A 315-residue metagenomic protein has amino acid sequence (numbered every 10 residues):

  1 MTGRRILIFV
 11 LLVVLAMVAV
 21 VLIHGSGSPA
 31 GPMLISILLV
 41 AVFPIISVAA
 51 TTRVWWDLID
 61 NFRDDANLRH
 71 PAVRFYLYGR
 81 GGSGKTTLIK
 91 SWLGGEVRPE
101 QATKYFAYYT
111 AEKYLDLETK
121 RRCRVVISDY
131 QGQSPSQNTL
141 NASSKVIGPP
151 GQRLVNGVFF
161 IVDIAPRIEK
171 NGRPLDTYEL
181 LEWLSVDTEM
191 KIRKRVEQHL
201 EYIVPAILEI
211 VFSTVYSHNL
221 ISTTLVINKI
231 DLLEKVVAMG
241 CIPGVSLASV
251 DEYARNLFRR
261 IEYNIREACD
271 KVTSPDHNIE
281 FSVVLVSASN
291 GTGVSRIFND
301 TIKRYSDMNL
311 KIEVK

Functional and structural regions predicted by a protein language model:
T2-F75, V284: Short, flexible boundary segments at extreme N-termini or domain junctions of P-loop NTPases and their
V73-V97: Glycine-rich phosphate-binding P-loop
L77, V125-D129: Short hydrophobic beta-strand that contains or immediately precedes a catalytic carboxylate
S83-G84, Q133-P135, I164-E169, D231-E234 (+1 more regions): Short acidic, S/G/P-rich loop/turn micro-motifs used as interaction or catalytic elements
G84-K85, V284-K315: Conserved GTPase G-domain signal focused on the G5
L93-V126, S134-N138: Switch I (effector-binding) loop of TRAFAC-class P-loop GTPase G-domains
D116-E118, E267-N278: Short, conserved catalytic or adaptor-binding loops enriched in Gly and charged residues
V146-R153, G157-V272: Conserved C-terminal guanine-recognition region of P-loop GTPase G domains, centered on the G4
